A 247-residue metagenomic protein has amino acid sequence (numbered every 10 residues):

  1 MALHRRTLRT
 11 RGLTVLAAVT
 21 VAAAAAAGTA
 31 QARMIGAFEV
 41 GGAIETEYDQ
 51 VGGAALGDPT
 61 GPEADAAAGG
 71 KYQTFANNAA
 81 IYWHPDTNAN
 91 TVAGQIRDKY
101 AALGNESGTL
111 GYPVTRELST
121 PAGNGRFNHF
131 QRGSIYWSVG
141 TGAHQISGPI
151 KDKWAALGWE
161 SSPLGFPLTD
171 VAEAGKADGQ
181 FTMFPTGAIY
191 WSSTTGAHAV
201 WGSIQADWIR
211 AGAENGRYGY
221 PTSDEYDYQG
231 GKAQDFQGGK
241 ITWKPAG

Functional and structural regions predicted by a protein language model:
M1-A32: Secretory targeting and sorting signals
A27-G247: Extended, compositionally biased repeat/scaffold regions that form elongated interaction surfaces
